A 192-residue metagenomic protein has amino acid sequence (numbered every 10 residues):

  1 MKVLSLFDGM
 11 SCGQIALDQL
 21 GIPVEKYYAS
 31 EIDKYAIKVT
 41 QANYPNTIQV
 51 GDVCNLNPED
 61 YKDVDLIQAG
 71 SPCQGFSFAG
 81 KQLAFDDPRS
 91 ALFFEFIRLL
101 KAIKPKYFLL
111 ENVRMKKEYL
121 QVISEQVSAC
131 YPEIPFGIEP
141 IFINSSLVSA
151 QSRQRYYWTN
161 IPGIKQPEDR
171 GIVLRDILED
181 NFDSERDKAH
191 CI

Functional and structural regions predicted by a protein language model:
M1-V3: Extreme N-terminal starter segment of soluble prokaryotic enzymes
L6-S11: Class I SAM-dependent methyltransferase "Motif I" SAM/SAH-binding loop
K26-Y28: Short beta-strand element of Class I
D33: Conserved SAM/SAH-binding beta-strand->alpha-helix loop
T40: Conserved SAM-binding loop
P45-D52: Conserved SAM-binding strand-loop segment of SAM-dependent methyltransferases
G51, Q68-A69: Redox-cofactor binding/interface segments in oxidoreductases and associated redox assembly factors
L56-L66, C73-I192: Class I S-adenosyl-L-methionine
